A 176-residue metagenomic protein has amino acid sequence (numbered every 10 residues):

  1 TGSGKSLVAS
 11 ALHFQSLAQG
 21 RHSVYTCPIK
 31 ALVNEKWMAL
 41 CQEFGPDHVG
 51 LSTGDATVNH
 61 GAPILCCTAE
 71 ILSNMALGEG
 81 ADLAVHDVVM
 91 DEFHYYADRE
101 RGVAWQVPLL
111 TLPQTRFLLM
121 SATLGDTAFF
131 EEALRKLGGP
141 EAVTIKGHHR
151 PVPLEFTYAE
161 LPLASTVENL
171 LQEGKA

Functional and structural regions predicted by a protein language model:
S3-Q19, Q106-T111: Walker A/P-loop NTP-binding motif
L12, E35-E43, T68-I71, V88 (+3 more regions): Alpha-helical scaffold elements adjacent to nucleotide-binding pockets in ATP/GTP-utilizing enzyme cores
S16-H22, G138-P140: Post-Walker A helix-loop "phosphate-sensing" segment adjacent to the P-loop in P-loop NTPases
A18-G20, P46, N59-A62, A81-H86 (+2 more regions): Short loop/turn elements that form and flank the Walker-type P-loop nucleotide-binding site in RecA-like NTPase cores
R21-N74, E132: Conserved nucleic-acid-binding Ia/Ib motif block in the N-terminal RecA-like helicase ATPase lobe
V58, E92-Y96, D126: Residues immediately C-terminal
A69-E70, G78-L118: SF2 helicase catalytic motif II
L110-T111, R116-L118, T123-A176: Conserved interdomain linker/interface between the two RecA-like ATPase lobes of SF2 helicase motors
